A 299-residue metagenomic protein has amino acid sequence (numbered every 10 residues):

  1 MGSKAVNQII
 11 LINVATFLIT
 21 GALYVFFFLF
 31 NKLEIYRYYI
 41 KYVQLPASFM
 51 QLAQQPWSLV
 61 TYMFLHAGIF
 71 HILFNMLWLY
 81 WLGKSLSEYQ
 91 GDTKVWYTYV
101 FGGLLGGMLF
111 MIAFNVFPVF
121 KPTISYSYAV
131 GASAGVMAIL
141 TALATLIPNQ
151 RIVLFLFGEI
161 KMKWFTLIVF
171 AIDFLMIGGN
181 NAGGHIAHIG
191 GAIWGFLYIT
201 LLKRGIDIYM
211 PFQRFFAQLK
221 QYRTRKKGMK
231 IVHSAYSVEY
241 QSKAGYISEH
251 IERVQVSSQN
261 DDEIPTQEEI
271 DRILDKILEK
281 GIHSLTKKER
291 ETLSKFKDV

Functional and structural regions predicted by a protein language model:
M1-A5, V14, D173-V299: C-terminal transmembrane module of polytopic alpha-helical membrane proteins
A5-A129, F174-A187: N-terminal TM1-TM2 helical hairpin plus the immediately adjacent luminal interfacial "cap"
L45, L65-F70, I152-K163: Short, amphipathic, aromatic/basic-enriched membrane-interface segments that mark the entry/exit of transmembrane
L73-M76, G135-I139, A192-I193: Alpha-helical transmembrane segments of multi-pass membrane proteins
G83, A142-L146, G195-K203: Hydrophobic transmembrane alpha-helices
E88-Y89, L146-E159, K203-M210: Alpha-helical transmembrane bundle and helix-membrane interface signal in multi-pass integral membrane proteins
G102-L105, K161-A171: Small-residue-rich segments of transmembrane alpha-helices in multi-pass membrane proteins, especially helix faces
T123-L146, I160-M162, A187: Membrane-interface micro-motifs in multi-pass membrane enzymes
